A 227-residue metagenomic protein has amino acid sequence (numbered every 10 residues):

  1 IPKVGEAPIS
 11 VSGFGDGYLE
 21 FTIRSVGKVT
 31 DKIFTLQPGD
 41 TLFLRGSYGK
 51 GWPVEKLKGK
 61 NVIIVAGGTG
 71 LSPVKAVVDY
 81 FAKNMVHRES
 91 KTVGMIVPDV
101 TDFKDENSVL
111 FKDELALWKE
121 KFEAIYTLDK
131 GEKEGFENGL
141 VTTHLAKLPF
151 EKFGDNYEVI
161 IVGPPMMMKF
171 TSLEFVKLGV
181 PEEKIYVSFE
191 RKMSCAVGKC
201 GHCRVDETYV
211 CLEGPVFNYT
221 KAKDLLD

Functional and structural regions predicted by a protein language model:
I1-D40, F103-K104, K130: Ferredoxin-reductase
K32, P73-A76, L110, K169-T171: Phosphate- and divalent-cation-binding pockets in alpha/beta enzyme and binding domains that engage nucleotide-derived
S47-K58: A short, basic/flexible loop-to-alpha-helix module at the beginning of a structural domain
V62-V65, I160: Conserved beta-strand elements of the Class I
P73-V86: Histidine-anchored nucleotide/phosphate-binding helix
K104-D227: Reductase modules of NAD(P)H-dependent flavoproteins
